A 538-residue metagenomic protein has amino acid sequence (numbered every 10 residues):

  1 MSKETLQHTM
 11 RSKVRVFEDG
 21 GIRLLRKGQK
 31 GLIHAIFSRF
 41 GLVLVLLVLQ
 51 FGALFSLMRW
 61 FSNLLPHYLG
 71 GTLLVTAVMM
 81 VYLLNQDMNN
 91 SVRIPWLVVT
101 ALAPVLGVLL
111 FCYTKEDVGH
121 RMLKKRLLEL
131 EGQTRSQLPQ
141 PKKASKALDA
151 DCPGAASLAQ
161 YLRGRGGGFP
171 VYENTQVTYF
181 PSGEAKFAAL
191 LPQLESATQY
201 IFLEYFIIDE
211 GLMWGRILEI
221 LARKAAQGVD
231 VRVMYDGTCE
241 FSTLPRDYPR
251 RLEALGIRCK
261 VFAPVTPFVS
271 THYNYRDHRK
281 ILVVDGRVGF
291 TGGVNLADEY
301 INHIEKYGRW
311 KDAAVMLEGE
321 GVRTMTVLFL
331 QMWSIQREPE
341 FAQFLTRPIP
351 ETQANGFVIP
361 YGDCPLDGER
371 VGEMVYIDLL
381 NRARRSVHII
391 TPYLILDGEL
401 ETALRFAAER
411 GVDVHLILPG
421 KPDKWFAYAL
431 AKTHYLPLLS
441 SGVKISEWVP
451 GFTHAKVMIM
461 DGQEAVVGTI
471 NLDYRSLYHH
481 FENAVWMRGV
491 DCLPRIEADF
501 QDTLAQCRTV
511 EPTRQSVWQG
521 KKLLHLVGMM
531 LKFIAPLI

Functional and structural regions predicted by a protein language model:
S2-M374, D378, R382, P422 (+5 more regions): N-terminal localization/anchoring segments of enzymes in phospholipid and broader phosphate metabolism
Y275-D277, P450-T453: Short, small/polar residue-rich loop motifs at catalytic or cofactor-binding pockets
I390-T391, W448, V467-G468: Thr-Gly-centered strand-to-loop micro-motif
Y393-H415, P419, K424: Helical hairpin unit composed of two closely spaced alpha helices linked by a short loop
T402, Y428-K432: Short glycine/threonine-rich loop-to-helix capping motif typified by GTGT followed within a few residues by an Asp-Pro
K456: Catalytic-core elements of nucleic-acid end-processing and repair enzymes
